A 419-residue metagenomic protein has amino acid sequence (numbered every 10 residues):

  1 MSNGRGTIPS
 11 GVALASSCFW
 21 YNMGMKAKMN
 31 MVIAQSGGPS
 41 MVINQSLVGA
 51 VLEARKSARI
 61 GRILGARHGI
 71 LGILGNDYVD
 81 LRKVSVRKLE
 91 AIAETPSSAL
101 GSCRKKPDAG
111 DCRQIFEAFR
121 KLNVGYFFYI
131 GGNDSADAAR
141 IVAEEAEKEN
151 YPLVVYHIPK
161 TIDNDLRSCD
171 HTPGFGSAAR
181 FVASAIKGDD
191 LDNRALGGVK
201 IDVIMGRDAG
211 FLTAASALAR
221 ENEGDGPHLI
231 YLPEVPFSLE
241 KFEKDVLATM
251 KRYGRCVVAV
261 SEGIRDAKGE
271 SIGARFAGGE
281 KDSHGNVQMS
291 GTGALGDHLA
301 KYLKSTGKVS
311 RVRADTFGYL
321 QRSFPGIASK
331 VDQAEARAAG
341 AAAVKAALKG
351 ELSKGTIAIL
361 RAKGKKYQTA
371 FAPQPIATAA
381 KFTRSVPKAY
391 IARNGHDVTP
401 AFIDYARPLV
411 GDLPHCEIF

Functional and structural regions predicted by a protein language model:
T7, F19-N22: Short, positively charged and aromatic/hydrophobic N-terminal segments
K26-D77: N-terminal phosphate-binding or glycine-rich loops at protein starts, especially the Walker A/P-loop of NTPases
S36-G38, A66-L71, R104-K105, G132-N133 (+5 more regions): Short, ordered loop/turn segments at secondary-structure junctions
S40-A50, I73-L74, D108-R113, N133-I141 (+5 more regions): Short glycine/serine/threonine-rich phosphate/pyrophosphate-binding segments that cradle anionic phosphate groups
I63-A66, A118, Y126-G131, D137-P152 (+2 more regions): Accessory alpha-helical/coil subdomains and C-terminal extensions that flank or cap enzyme catalytic cores
L74-G125, D134-S135, I162, P173-G176 (+2 more regions): Glycine-rich oxoanion-binding loops at beta->alpha junctions
A274-F419: C-terminal non-catalytic interaction/assembly regions of soluble proteins
